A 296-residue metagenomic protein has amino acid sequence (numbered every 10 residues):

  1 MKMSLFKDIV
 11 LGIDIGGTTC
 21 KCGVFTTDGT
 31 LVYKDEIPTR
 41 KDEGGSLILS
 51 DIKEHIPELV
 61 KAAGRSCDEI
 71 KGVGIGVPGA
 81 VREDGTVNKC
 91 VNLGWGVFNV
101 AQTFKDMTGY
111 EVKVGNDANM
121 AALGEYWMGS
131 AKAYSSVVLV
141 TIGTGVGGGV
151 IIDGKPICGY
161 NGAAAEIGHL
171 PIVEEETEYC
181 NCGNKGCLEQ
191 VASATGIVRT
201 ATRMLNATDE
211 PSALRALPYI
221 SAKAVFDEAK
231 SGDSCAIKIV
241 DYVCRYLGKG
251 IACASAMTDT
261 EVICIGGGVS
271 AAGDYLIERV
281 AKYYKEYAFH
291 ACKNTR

Functional and structural regions predicted by a protein language model:
M1-G72, V81-D84, Q102-V112, G124-Y134 (+2 more regions): ATP-binding/phosphotransfer module of carbohydrate and carboxylate kinases, centering on a glycine-rich
D14, G74-P78, G115, L139-G145 (+1 more regions): Short beta-strand segments
G72-V100: Gly/Ser/Thr-rich active-site cleft segment
D84, C90, G149, G159-Y160 (+2 more regions): Residues that scaffold the ATP/ADP-binding catalytic core of kinase and kinase-like folds
V91-L93, V97, K113-N119, L139-I142: Active-site nucleophile and cofactor-binding loops and adjacent substrate-binding regions of central metabolic enzymes
Y110, S135-V140, T144-G148, I152 (+2 more regions): Generic beta-strand structural signal
A122-W127, G148-V150, H169-L170: Adenylate-forming
A163-I167: Structural signature of FAD isoalloxazine-binding scaffolds in flavoprotein oxidoreductases
